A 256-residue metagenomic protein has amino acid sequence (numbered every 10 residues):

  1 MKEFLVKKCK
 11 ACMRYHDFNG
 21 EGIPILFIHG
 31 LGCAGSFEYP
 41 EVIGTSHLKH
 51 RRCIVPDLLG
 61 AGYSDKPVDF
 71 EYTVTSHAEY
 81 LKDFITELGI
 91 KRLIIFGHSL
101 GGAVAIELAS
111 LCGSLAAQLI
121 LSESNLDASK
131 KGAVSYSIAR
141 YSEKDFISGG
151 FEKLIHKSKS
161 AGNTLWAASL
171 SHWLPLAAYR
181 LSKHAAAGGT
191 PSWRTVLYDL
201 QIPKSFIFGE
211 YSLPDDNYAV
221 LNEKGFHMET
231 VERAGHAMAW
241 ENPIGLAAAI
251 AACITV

Functional and structural regions predicted by a protein language model:
C9-Y63: Conserved HGGG/HGGXW glycine-rich cap/lid loop of the alpha/beta-hydrolase fold
G35-F37, Y63-K66, K130, A239: Short N-terminal helix/helix-N-cap motif within the alpha/beta-hydrolase-1
I54-F96, V231, A248: Active-site loop/oxyanion-hole signature of alpha/beta-hydrolase fold enzymes
G97, G101, A105: Gly/Ala-rich beta-loop-alpha elbow adjacent to hydrolase catalytic centers
I106-L111, A116-S148: Flexible "cap/lid" loop of the alpha/beta hydrolase fold
K130-S137, K144-D199: Conserved alpha/beta-hydrolase catalytic His-Asp/Glu region
L176-T230: Conserved serine/cysteine hydrolase catalytic core
A234-A247: Catalytic histidine-centered segment of alpha/beta-hydrolase-like enzymes
